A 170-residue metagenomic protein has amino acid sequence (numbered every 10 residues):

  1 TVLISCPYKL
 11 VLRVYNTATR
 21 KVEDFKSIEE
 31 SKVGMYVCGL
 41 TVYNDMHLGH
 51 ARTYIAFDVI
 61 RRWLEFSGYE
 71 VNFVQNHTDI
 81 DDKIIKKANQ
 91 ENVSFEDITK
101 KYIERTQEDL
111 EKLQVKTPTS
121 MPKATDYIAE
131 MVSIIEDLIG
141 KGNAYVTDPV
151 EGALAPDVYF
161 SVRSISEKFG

Functional and structural regions predicted by a protein language model:
T1-G170: NTP-dependent nucleotidyl-transfer catalytic core
